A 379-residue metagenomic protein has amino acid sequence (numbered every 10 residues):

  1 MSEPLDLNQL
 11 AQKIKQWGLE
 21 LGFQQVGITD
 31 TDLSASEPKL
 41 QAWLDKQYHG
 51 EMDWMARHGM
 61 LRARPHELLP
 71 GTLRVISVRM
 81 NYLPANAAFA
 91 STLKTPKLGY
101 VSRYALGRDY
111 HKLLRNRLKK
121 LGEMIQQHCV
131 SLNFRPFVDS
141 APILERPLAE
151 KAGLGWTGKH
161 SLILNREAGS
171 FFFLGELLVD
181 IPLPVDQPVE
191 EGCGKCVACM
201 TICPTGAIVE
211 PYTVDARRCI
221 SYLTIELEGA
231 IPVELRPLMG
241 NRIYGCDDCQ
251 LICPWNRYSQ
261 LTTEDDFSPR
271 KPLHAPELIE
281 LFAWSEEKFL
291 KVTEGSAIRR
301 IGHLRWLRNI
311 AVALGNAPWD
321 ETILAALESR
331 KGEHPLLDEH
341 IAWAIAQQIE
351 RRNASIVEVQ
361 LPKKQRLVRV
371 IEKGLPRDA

Functional and structural regions predicted by a protein language model:
M1-G192, G240, V357-A379: Auxiliary alpha/beta "docking" domains used to position bulky ligands
F23, A198-Y222, E228, R242-D266: Iron-sulfur cluster-binding cysteine motifs and their immediate structural context in ferredoxin-like electron-transfer
I163-P188, A216-L235, E286-L290: Short, charged low-complexity linear segments at domain edges
P188-A198, I208-P211, R299: Flavin-dependent oxidoreductase catalytic cores
Q260, R300-R305, H334-E339: Alpha-helix N-cap/helix-start positions at coil->helix boundaries
R270-L304, A311: Alpha-helical adaptor scaffolds
F289-V292, W319-K331, R351-L361: Amphipathic alpha-helical scaffolding segments comprising HEAT/armadillo-like alpha-solenoid repeats
L307-P318, E339-Q348: Structural detector for internal amphipathic alpha-helices that build alpha-solenoid repeat scaffolds
